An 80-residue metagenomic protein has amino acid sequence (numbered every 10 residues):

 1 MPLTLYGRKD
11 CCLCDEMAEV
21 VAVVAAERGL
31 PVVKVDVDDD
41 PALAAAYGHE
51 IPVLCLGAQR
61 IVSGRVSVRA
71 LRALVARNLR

Functional and structural regions predicted by a protein language model:
M1-A26: Local sequence-structure signature of Cys/Sec-based thiol-disulfide redox active-site neighborhoods
L30-P41: Thiol-based oxidoreductase modules, predominantly thioredoxin-like and allied folds used for disulfide exchange
A42-A46: ABC ATPase NBD coupling module
G48-L54: Structural micro-motif
G57-R80: Non-catalytic, surface beta->alpha helical segment in thiol-disulfide oxidoreductase systems
